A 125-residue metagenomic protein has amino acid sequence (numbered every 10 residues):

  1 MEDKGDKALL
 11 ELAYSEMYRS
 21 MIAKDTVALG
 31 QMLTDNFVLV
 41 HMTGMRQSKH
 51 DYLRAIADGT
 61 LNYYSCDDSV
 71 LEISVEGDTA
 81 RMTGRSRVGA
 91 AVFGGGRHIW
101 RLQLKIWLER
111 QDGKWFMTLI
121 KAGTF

Functional and structural regions predicted by a protein language model:
E2-Q31, V38-F125: A beta-strand edge to alpha-helix "cap/lid" segment located at domain peripheries
